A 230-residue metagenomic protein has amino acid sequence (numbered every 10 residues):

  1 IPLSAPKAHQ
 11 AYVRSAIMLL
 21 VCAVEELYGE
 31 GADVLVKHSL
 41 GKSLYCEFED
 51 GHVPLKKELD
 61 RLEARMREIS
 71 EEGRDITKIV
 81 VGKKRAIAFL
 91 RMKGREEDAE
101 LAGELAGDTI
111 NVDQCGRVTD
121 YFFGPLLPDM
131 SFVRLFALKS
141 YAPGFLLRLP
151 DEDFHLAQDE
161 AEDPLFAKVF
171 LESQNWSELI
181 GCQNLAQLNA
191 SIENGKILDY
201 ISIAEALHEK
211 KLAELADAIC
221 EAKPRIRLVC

Functional and structural regions predicted by a protein language model:
I1-Q10, A23, A32-G41, Y45-R227: Auxiliary tRNA-acceptor-end handling modules of aminoacyl-tRNA synthetases
Q10-A16: Surface-exposed, low-hydrophobicity interaction/linker segments
A16-G29: Short amphipathic alpha-helix segments
C230: Active-site neighborhood of thiol-dependent amide/isopeptide-bond enzymes
